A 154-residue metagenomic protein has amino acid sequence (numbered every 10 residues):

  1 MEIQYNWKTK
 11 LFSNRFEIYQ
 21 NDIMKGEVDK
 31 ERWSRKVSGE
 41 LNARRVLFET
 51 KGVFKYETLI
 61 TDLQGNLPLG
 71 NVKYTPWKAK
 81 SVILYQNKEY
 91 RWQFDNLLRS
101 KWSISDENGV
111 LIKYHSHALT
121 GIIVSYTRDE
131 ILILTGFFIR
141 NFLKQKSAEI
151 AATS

Functional and structural regions predicted by a protein language model:
M1-R35, L41-A43, L67-L69, Y74-S154: Low-complexity or membrane-interfacial segments used for flexible interactions
K36-G65: Short, well-structured hydrophobic secondary-structure segments
